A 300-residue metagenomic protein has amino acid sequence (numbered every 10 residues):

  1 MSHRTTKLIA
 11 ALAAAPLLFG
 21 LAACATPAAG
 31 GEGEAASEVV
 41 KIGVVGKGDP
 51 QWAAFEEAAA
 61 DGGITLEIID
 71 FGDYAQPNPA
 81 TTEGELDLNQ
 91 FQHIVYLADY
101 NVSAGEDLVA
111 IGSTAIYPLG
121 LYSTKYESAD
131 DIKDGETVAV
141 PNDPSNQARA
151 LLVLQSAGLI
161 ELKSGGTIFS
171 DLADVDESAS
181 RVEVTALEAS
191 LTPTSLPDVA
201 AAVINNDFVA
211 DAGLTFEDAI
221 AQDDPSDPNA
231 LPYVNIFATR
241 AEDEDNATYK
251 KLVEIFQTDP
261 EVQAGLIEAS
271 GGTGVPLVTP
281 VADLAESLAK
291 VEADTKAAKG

Functional and structural regions predicted by a protein language model:
F19-A23: C-terminal motif of bacterial Sec signal peptides marking the signal peptidase cleavage site
A25-P27: Bacterial signal peptide processing site
A35-K47, I64-D70, E136-V138: Short, well-ordered beta-strand elements
E38-V40, K47-Q51, D61, V199 (+2 more regions): An extracytoplasmic/periplasmic, membrane-proximal ligand-sensing/linker region
I68-P79, T167-T194: Short helix-initiation/N-cap motifs at beta->coil->alpha
D99-I111, Y126, D198, V203 (+1 more regions): Ligand-binding "clamshell"
I111-E161: A conserved helix-loop-strand patch within extracytoplasmic ligand-binding domains of the periplasmic binding
P118-A129, Y233-K251: A bilobed periplasmic-binding-protein/Venus flytrap-type ligand-binding module shared by bacterial periplasmic
